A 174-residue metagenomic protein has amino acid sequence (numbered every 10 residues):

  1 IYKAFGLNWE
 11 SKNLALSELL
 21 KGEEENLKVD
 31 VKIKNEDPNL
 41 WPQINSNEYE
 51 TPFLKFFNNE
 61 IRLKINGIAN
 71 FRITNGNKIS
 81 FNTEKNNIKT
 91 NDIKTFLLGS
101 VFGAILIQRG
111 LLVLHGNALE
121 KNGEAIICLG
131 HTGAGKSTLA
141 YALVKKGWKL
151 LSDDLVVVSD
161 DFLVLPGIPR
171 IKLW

Functional and structural regions predicted by a protein language model:
I1-T132, K145-K146, V156-W174: A noncatalytic interaction/capping subdomain that flanks phosphate/NTP-handling catalytic cores
K136: Conserved lysine of the Walker
L139-A140: Post-Walker A alpha-helix
K149: Residue-level detector of anion-binding/catalytic polar loops
